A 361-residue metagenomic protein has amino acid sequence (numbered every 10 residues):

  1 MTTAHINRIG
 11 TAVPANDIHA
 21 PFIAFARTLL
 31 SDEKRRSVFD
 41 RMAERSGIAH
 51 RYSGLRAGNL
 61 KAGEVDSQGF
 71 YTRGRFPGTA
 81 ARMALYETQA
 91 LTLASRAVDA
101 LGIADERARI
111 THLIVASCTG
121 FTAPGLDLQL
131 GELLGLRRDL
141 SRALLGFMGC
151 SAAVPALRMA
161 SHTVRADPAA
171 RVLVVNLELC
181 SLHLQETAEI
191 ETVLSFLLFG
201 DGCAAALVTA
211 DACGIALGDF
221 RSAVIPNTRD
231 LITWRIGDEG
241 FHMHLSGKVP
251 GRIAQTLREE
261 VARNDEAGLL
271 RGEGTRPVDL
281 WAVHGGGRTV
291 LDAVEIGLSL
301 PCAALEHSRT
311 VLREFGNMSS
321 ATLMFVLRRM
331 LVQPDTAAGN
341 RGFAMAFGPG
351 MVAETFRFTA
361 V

Functional and structural regions predicted by a protein language model:
M1-L85, C180, L184-R263, F347 (+1 more regions): Condensing-enzyme catalytic core mediating Claisen C-C bond formation in acyl metabolism
M1-T3, R107-T111, R138-S141, A166-V172 (+5 more regions): Short coil/turn connectors at secondary-structure junctions
S46-G135, G272-L291: Conserved beta-ketoacyl condensing-enzyme motif
G47-I48, G54, S67, Q89-I103 (+4 more regions): Short, well-ordered amphipathic alpha-helical segments that serve as non-catalytic structural scaffolds within diverse
S67, A81, L85, R96-D99 (+1 more regions): A contiguous, well-structured pocket-lining segment that forms one wall/lid of small-molecule binding clefts in soluble
A80-L85, V115, R142-G146, E191-V193 (+2 more regions): A short glycine/serine-rich beta->alpha loop
C118-T119, D139, L144-R165, A254 (+3 more regions): Claisen-condensing/thiolase-fold acyl-transfer catalytic domains that form or cleave C-C bonds in fatty acid
T122-L128, V174-L194, R221-D238, R288-I296 (+2 more regions): Active-site-adjacent elements of ketosynthase-type condensing enzymes
